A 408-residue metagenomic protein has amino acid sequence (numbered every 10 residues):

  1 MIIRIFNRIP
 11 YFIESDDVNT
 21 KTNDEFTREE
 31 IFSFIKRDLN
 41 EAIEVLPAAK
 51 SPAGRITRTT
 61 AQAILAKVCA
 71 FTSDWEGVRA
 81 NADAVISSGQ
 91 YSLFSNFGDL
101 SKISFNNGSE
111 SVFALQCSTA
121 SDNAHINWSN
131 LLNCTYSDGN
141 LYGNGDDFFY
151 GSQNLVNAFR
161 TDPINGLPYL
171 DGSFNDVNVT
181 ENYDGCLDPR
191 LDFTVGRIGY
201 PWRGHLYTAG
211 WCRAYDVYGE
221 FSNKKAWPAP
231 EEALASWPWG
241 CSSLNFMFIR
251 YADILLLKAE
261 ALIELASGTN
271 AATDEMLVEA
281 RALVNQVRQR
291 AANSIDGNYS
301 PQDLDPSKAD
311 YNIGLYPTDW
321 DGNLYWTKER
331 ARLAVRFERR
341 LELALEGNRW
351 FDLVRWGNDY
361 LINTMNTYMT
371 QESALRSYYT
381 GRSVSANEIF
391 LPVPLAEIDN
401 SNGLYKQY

Functional and structural regions predicted by a protein language model:
M1-L132, N165-Y408: Acidic/polar-rich alpha-helix caps and helix-coil junctions
T57, S152-A158, P394: Residue-level signal for threonine
L131-N154, A214-G219: Short, cationic low-complexity segments
F149-G151, N157, G172, L353: Residues at secondary-structure transition points
